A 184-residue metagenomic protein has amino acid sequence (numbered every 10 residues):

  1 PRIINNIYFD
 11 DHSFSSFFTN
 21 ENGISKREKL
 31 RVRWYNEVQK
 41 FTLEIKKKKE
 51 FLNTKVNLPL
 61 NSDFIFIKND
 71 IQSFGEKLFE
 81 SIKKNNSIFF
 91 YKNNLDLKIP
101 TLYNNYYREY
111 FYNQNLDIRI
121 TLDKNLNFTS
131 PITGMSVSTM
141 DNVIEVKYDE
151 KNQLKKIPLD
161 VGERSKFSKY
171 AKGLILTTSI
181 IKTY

Functional and structural regions predicted by a protein language model:
P1-Y184: Phosphate-end processing signature that detects enzymes handling 5′-triphosphorylated RNA and polyphosphate
